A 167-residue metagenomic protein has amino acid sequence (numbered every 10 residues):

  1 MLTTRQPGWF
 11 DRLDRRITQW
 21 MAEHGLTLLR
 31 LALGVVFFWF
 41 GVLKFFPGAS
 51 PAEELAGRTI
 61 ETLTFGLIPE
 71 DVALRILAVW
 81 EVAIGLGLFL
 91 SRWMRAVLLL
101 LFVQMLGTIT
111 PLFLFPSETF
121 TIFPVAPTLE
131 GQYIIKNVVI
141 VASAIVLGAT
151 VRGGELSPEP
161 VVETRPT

Functional and structural regions predicted by a protein language model:
M1-T167: Membrane-interface extramembranous regions
